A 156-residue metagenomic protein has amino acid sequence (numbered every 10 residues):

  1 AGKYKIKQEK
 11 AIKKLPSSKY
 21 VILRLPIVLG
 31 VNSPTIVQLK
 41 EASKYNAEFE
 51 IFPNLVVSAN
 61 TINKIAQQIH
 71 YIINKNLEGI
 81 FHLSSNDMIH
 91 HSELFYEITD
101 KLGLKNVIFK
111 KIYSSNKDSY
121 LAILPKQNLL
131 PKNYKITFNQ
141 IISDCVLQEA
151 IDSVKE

Functional and structural regions predicted by a protein language model:
A1-E9, L29, L55-N60, M88: Short-chain dehydrogenase/reductase
I6-K13, Q67: Conserved active-site helix of classical SDR/Rossmann-fold NAD(P)-dependent CH-OH oxidoreductases
K10-V57: NAD(P)-dependent short-chain dehydrogenase/reductase
S33-V37, L94-F95, Y120-L124: Short aromatic-enriched loop/helix-cap "lid" or pocket-rim segments at secondary-structure transitions that line
V37-F49, L55-L83: Alpha-helical substrate-binding/gating segment
I62, H91, Y134-F138: Amphipathic alpha-helical segment in the mid-to-C-terminal domain of diverse UDP/GDP-sugar glycosyltransferases
Q68, K75-Y120, E149-K155: Mid/C-terminal beta-alpha module of Rossmann-like enzyme folds, strongest in SDR-family dehydrogenases/epimerases
N133-E156: Amphipathic terminal alpha-helices
